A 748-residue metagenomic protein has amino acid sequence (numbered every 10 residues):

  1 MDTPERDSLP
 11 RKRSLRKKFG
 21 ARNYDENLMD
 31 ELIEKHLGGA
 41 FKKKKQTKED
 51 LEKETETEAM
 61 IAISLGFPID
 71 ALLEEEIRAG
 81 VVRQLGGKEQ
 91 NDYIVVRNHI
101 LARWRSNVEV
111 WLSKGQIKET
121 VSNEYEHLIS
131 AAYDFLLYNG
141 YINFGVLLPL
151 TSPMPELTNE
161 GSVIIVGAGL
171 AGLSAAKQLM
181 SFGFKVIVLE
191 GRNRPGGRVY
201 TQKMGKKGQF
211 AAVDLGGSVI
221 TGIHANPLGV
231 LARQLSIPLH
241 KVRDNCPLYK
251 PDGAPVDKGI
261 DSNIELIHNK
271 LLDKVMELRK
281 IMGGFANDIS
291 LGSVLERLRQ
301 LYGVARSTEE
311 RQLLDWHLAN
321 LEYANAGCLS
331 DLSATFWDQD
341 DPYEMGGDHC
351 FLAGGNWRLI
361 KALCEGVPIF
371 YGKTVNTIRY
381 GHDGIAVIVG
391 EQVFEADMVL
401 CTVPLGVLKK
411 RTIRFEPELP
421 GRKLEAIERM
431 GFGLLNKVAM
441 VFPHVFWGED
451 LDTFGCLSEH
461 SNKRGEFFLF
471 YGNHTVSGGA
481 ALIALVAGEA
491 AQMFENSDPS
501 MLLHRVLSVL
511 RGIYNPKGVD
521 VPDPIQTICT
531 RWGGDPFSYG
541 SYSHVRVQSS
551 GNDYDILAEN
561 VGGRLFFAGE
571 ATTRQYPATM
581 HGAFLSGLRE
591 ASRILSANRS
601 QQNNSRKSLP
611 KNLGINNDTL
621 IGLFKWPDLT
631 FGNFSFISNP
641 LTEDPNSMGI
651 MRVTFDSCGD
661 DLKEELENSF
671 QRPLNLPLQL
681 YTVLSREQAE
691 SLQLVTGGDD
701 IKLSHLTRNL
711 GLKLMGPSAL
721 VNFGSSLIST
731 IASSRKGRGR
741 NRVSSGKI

Functional and structural regions predicted by a protein language model:
M1-I100, E126-G140, F144, L148 (+1 more regions): Long, charge-rich, low-complexity intrinsically disordered regions
K45-D70, E75, L112-K118, N139-S608 (+2 more regions): FAD-dinucleotide binding site
L85, G115-E126: Short helix-coil junctions and helix-kink-helix linkers
R105-E109: Short helix-capping/hinge SLiMs at alpha-helix to coil transitions
R198, L623-N646: A short, well-structured beta->alpha microelement
T402-V403, R652-T654: Short, well-ordered coil/turn residues at beta-beta hairpins and beta-strand->alpha-helix junctions within
G659-L692: Mid-chain, well-packed structural core segment of small domains
L694-V743: Class I S-adenosyl-L-methionine
